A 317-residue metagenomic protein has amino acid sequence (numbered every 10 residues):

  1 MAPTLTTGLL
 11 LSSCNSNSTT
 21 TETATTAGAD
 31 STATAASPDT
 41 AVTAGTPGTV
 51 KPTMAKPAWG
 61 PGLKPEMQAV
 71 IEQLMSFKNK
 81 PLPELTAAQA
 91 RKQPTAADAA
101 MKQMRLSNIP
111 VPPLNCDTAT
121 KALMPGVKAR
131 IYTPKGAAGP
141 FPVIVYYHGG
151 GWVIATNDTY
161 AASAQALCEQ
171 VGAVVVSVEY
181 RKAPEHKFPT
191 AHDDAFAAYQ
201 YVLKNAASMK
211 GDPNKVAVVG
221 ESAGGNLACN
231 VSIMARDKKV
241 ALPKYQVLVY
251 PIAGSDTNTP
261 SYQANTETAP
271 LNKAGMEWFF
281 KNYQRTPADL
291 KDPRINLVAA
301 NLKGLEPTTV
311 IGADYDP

Functional and structural regions predicted by a protein language model:
L10-S13: C-terminal motif of bacterial Sec signal peptides marking the signal peptidase cleavage site
S16-E22, S37-Q93, Q103-P317: Alpha/beta-hydrolase superfamily serine-hydrolase fold, recognizing
T23-S37: Juxtamembrane proline-rich low-complexity "stalk" or linker regions positioned immediately after a signal peptide
A97: Active site of divalent-metal-dependent phosphoester/diester hydrolases
